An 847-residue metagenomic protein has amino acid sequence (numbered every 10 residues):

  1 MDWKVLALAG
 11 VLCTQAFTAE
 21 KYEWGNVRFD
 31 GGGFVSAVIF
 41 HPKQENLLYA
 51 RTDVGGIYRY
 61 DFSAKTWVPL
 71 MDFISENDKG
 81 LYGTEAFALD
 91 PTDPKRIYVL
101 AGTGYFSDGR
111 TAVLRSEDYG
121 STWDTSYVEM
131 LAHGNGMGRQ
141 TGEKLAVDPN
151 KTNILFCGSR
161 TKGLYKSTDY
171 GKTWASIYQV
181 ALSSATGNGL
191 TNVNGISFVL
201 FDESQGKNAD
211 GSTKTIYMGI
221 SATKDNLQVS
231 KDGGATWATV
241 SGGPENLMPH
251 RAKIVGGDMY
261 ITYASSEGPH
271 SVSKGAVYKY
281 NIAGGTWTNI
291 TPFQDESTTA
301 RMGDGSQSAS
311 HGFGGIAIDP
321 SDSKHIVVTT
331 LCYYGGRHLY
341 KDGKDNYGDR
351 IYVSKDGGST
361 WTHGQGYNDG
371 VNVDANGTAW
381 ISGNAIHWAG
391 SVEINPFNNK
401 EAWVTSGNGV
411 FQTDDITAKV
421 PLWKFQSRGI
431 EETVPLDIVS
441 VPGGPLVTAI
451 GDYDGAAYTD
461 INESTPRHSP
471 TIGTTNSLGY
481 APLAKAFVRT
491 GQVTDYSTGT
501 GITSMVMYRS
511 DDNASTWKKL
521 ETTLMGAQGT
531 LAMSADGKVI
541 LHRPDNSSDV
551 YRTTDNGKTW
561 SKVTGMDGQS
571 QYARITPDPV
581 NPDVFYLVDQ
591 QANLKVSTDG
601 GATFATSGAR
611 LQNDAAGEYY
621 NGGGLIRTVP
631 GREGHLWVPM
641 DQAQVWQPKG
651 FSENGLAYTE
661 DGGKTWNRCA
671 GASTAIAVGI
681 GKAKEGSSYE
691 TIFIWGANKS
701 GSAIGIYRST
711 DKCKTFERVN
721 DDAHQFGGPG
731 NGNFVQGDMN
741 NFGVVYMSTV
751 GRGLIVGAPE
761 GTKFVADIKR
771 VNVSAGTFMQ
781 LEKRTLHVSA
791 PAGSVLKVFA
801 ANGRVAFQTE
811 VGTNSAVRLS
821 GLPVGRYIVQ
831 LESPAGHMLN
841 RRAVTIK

Functional and structural regions predicted by a protein language model:
G33-A37, L81-A88, G138-K144, L190-L200 (+7 more regions): Signature of short aromatic-glycine-proline-rich micro-motifs recurring in repeat-based ectodomains
G56-Y58, T66, T111-R115, G163-K166 (+11 more regions): A short loop-to-beta-strand structural motif that recurs across blades of beta-propeller domains
R59-D61, P91, S116-E117, P149 (+16 more regions): Conserved Ser/Thr-centered positions that define the repeating blades of beta-propeller domains
D72-D78, V128-G136, Q179-L190, T291-Q307 (+3 more regions): Surface-exposed loop and turn segments in beta-propeller and other repeat-based domains that flank or scaffold
L100-T111, G211-I216, A264-G275, T329-D349 (+4 more regions): Short, conserved, GDST-rich strand-edge loop motifs in beta-rich repeat architectures
Q294-M302, V371-N376, Q426-I438, I472-N476 (+2 more regions): Conserved blade-ending motifs and adjacent loop-strand segments that build the rim/top face of beta-propeller domains
G727-F764: Blade-level signature of beta-propeller repeat domains, shared across WD40, Kelch, NHL, RCC1 and BNR/Asp-box propellers
D767-K847: C-terminal outer-membrane/trafficking sorting elements
